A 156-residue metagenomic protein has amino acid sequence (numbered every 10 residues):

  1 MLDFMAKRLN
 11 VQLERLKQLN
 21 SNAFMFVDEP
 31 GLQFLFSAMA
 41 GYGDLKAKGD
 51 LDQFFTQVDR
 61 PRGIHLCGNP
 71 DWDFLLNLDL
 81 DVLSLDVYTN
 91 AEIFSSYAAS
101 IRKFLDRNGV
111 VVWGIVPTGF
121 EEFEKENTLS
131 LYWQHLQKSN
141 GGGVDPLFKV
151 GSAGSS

Functional and structural regions predicted by a protein language model:
M1, G43, D59-G68, D81-F94: Catalytic beta/alpha-barrel core
M1-E14: Active-site-proximal, glycine-rich beta->alpha crossover segments in alpha/beta enzymes that shape flexible
M5, E29, L75, S156: Conserved, mostly hydrophobic/aromatic
K17-L45, A153-S155: Active-site-proximal loop/short-helix segments that contain or immediately flank catalytic acid/base residue(s)
A23-P30, D59-D71: Aromatic-lined carbohydrate-recognition surfaces of secreted/lumenal glycan-active proteins
F34-K48, G68-D79, Y97-I101: Distinct, well-ordered alpha-helical segments
D44-R60, F104-N108: Alpha-helix-loop-beta-strand connector modules within alpha/beta enzyme cores
D81-S156: Catalytic-face loop-and-helix region of soluble metabolic enzyme cores
